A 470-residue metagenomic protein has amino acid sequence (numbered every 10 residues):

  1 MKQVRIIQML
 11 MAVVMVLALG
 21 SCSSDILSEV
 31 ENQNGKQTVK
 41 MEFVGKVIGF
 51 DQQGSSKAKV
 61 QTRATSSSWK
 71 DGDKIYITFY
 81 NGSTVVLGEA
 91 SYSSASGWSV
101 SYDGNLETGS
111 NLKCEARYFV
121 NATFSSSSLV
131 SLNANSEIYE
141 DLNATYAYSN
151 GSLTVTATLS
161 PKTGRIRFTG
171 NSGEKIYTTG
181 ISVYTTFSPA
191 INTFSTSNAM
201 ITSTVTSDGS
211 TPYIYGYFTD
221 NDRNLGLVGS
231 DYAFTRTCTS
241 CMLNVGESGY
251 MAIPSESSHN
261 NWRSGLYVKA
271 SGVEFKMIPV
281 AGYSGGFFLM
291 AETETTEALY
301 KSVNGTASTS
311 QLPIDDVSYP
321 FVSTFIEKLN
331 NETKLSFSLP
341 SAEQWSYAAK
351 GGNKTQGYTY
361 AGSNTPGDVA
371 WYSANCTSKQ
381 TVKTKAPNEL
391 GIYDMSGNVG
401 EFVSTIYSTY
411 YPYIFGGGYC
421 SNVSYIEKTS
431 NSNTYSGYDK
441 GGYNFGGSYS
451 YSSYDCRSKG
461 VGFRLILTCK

Functional and structural regions predicted by a protein language model:
M1-G20: Sec-dependent bacterial lipoprotein signal peptides
Q8, L19-N260: Sec-type signal peptide cleavage vicinity
C238, Q311-P313, V382-K383, P387 (+1 more regions): Active-site rim elements
L266-P320, S396-G397, S404: A short glycine-rich, aromatic-capped structural motif
F288, T295, Y300-S308, E327-L335 (+2 more regions): Short capping motifs at secondary-structure boundaries
Y319-N433, K459: Functional-site microenvironments in short loops/helix caps that host divalent-cation chemistry
T381, T429-Y451: Surface-exposed intrinsically disordered loops and tails
R457-K470: Short, structured beta-strand segments at or near domain termini in extracellular proteins/domains
